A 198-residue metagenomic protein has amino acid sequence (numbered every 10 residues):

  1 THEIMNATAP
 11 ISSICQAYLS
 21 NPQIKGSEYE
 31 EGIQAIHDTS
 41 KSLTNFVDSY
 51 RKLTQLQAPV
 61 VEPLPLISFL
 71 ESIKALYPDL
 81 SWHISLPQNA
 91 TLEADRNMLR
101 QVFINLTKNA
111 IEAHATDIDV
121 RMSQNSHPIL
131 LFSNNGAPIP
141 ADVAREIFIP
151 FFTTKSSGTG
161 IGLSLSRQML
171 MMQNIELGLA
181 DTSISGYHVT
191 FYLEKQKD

Functional and structural regions predicted by a protein language model:
S13-I14, Y29-D79: Conserved DHp (HisKA) dimerization/phosphotransfer helix of two-component histidine kinases, i.e., the long coiled-coil
Q55-P59, T91-A94, T154: Conserved micro-motifs of the catalytic ATP-binding
S81-T91, N125: Conserved catalytic submotifs in the C-terminal HATPase_c
L99-R100: A residue-level detector for a conserved hydrophobic packing site within the catalytic ATP-binding domain
I104-N105, N109: Conserved polar catalytic motif of the HATPase_c/GHKL fold
T116, I175-L177: Conserved glycine-rich
I139-F151: Short conserved segment of the HATPase_c
L170-M171: Detector for a conserved hydrophobic position within an alpha-helical segment of the HATPase_c
